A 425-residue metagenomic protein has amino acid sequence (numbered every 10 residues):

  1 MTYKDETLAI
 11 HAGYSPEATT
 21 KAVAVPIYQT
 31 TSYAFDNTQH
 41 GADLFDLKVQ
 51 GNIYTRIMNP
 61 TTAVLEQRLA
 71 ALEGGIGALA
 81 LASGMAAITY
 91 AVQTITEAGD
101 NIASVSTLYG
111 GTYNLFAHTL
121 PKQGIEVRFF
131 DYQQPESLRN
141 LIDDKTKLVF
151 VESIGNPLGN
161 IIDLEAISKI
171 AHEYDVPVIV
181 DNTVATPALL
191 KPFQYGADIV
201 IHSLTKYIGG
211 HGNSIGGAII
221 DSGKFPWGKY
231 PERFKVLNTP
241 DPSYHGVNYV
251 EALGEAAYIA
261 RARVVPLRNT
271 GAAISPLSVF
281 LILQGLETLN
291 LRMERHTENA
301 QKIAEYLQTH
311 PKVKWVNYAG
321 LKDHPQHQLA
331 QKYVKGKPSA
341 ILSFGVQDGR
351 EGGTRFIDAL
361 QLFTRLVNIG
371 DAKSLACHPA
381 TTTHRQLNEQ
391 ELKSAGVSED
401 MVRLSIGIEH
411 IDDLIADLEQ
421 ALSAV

Functional and structural regions predicted by a protein language model:
T2-N59, Q67-R68: N-terminal "arm"/small-domain region of PLP-dependent enzymes with the aminotransferase-like
E6, A12, G370-D371, C377: Positively charged, small/polar-rich N-terminal and surface patches that mediate targeting and assembly and bind
A9-A18, A78-T309: Conserved PLP-enzyme active-site core in the AAT-like
N37-T89, G111-T119: Conserved N-terminal alpha-helix of the aminotransferase class I/II PLP-enzyme fold
I76, A117, E126-V127, D144 (+5 more regions): PLP-dependent enzyme catalytic core of the Aspartate aminotransferase-like
I154, T183-A185, L321, Q347 (+1 more regions): Active-site beta-loop-alpha junctions enriched in small/polar residues
I220, S343-G345, S405-G407: Short hydrophobic/aromatic beta-strand micro-patches that form the beta-sheet surface supporting nucleotide- or nucleic
T270-A273, L277-V279, Q284-T288, M293-R295 (+3 more regions): Conserved small-domain helix->loop->beta segment predominantly found in fold-type I
